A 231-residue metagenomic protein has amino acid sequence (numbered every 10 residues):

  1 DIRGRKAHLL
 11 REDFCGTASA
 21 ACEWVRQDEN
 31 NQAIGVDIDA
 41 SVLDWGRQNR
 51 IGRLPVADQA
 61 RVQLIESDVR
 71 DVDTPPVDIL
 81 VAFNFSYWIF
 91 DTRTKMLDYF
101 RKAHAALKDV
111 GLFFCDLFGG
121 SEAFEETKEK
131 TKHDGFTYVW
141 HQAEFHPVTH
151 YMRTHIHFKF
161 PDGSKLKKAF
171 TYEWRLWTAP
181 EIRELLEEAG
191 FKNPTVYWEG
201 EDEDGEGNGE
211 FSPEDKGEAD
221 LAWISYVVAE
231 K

Functional and structural regions predicted by a protein language model:
K6-G16: Conserved class I S-adenosyl-L-methionine
T17-N30: Conserved SAM-binding loop of SAM-dependent methyltransferases across substrates and taxa, primarily the Class I
G46-R47: Conserved SAM-binding loop
L54-V69: Conserved SAM-binding strand-loop segment of SAM-dependent methyltransferases
R70-L80: A short acidic, Gly/Pro-enriched loop at the edge of an enzyme's catalytic core that lines a small-molecule cofactor
M96-D109: A short glycine-rich, Lys/Arg-flanked "PGG" loop and its adjoining helix->strand segment in the class I
F114-L185: SAM-dependent methyltransferase
L176-K231: C-terminal lobe and adjacent flexible extensions of AdoMet/dcAdoMet transferase-like proteins
